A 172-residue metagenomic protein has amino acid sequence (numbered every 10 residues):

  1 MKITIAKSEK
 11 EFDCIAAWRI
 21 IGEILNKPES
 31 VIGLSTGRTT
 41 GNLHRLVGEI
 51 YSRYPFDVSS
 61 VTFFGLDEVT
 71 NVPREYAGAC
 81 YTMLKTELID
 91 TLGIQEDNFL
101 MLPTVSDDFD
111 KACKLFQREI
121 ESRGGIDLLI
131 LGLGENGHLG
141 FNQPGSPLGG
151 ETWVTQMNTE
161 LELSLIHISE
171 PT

Functional and structural regions predicted by a protein language model:
M1-I32: N-terminal glycine-/serine-/threonine-rich phosphate-binding loop
A17-L25, G48, S52, K85-I89 (+1 more regions): Generic structural signal for well-ordered alpha-helical scaffold segments
N26-S52: Glycine-rich N-terminal segment of FAD-binding domains in flavoprotein oxidoreductases, spanning the beta-loop-helix
S30, R38-L43, E119-P144: A glycine-rich beta-strand to alpha-helix segment that forms a phosphate/ribose-binding loop at ligand/cofactor sites
F56-L128: Ligand-binding beta-strand-loop-alpha-helix segment within the catalytic cores of soluble metabolic enzymes
N142-L165: Histidine/lysine/aspartate-rich catalytic loop segments that bind and position anionic ligands
S164-T172: Residue-level detector of conserved catalytic or cofactor/ligand-binding positions in enzyme active sites
